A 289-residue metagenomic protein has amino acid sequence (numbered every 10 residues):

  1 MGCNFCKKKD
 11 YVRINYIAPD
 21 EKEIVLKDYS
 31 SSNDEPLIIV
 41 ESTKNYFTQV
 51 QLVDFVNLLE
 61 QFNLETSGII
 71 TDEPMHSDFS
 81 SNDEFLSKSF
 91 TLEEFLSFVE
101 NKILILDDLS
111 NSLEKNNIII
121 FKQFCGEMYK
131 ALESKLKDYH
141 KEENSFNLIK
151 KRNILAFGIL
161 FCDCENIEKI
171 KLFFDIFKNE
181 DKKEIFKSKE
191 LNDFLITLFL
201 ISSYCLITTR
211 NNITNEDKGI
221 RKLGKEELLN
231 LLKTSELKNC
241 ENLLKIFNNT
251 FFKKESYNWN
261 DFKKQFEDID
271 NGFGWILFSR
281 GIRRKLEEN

Functional and structural regions predicted by a protein language model:
M1-N4, E287-N289: A positional/structural detector of protein chain ends, strongest at the extreme C-terminus and weakly at the extreme
C3-K141, K151-N179, S188: EF-hand Ca2+-binding helix-loop-helix modules
S42-T43, F55-E60, F95, S110-L132 (+2 more regions): EF-hand and EF-hand-like helix-loop-helix modules
E142-N144, E184-I185: A glycine-rich, coil/turn loop motif that links secondary-structure elements
